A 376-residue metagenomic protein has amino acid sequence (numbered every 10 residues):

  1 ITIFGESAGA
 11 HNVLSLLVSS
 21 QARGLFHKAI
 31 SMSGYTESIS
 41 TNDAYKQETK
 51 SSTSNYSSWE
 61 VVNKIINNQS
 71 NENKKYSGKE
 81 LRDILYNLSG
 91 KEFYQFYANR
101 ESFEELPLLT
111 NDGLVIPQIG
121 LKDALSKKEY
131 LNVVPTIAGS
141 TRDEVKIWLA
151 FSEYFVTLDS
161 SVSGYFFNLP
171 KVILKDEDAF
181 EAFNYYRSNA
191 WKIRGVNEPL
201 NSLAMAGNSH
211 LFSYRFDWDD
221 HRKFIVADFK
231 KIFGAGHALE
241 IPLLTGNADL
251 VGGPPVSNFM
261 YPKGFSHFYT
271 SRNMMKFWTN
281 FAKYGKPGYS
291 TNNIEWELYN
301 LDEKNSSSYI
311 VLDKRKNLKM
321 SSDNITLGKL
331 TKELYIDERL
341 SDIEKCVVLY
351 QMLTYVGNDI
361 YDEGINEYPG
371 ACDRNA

Functional and structural regions predicted by a protein language model:
I1-D43: Primarily recognizes the serine-hydrolase "nucleophile elbow" in alpha/beta-hydrolase and SGNH/GDSL folds
E6, A10, S51, N55 (+2 more regions): Solvent-exposed, acidic/flexible segments
S7-A8, R215-D220, N293-D302: Short, solvent-exposed turn/loop segments enriched in Gly/Ser/Thr/Pro and often Arg
G9-N12, F26, S54, S58 (+3 more regions): Stable alpha-helical elements in mature extracytoplasmic
K28-I30, S40-K46, N68, E72-F268 (+4 more regions): Substrate-gating cap/lid region and adjacent catalytic-acid/histidine neighborhood within extracellular/lumenal
M32-V62: Flexible "cap/lid" loop of the alpha/beta hydrolase fold
V115, A204-S209, G253-A376: Alpha/beta-hydrolase-fold serine-hydrolase catalytic core, especially in secreted/extracellular enzymes
